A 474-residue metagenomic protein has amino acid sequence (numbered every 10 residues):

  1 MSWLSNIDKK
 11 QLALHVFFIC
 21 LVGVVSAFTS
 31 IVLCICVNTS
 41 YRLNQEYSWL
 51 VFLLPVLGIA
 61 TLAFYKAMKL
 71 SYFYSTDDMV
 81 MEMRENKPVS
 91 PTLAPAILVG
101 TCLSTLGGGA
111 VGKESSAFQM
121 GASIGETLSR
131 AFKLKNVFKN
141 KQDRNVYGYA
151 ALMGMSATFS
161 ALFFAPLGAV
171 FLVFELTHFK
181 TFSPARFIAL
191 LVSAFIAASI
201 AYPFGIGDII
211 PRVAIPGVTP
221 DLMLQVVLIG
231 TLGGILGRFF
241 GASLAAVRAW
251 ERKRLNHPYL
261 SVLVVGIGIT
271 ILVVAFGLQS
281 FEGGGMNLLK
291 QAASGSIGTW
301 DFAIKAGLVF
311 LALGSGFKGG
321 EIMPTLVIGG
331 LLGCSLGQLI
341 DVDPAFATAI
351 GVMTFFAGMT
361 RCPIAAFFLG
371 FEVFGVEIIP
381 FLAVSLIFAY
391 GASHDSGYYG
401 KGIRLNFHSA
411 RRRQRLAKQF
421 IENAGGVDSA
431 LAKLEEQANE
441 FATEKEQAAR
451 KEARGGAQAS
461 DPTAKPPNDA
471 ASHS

Functional and structural regions predicted by a protein language model:
M1-S474: Alpha-helical transmembrane segments and immediately membrane-proximal extracytoplasmic
